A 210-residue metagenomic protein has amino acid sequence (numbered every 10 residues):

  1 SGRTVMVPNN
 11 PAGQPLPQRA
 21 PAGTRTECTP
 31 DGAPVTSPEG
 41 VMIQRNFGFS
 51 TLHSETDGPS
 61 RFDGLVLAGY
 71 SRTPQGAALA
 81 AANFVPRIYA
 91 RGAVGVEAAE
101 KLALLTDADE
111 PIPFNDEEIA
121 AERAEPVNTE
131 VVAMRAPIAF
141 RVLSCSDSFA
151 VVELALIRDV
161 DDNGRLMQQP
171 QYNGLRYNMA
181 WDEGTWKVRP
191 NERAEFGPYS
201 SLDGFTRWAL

Functional and structural regions predicted by a protein language model:
S1-E39, L166, P170, V188-L210: Low-complexity, intrinsically disordered terminal/linker segments enriched in charged and Gly/Pro repeats
R3, V7, E55-G58, L156: Extracytoplasmic/periplasmic mature domains of Sec-exported, cell-envelope-associated bacterial proteins
P15, R19, G48, G58-P59 (+5 more regions): A broadly tuned "polar low-complexity/structure-edge" signature
T24, D57-P59, G64, S146 (+1 more regions): Glycine-centered flexibility motif
V35-H53: Acidic, low-complexity proline/glycine-rich segments
F49-E122: Core segments of small alpha/beta cavity-forming domains
A93-E183, N191-R207: Structured, amphipathic secondary-structure segments that form assembly/contact surfaces in multi-subunit
